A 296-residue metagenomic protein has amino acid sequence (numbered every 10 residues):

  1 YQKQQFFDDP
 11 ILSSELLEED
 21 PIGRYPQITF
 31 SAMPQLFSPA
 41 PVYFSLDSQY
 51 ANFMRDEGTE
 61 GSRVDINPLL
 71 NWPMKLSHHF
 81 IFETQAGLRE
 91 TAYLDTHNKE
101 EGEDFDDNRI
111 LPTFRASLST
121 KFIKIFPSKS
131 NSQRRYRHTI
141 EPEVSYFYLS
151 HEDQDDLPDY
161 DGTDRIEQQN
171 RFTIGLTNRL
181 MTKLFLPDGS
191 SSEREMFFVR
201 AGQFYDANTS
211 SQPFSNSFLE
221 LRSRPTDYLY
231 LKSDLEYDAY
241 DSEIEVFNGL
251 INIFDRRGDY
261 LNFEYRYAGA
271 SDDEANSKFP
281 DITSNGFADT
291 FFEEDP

Functional and structural regions predicted by a protein language model:
Y1-P296: Outer-membrane beta-barrel proteins and related beta-barrel translocases across Gram-negative bacteria
